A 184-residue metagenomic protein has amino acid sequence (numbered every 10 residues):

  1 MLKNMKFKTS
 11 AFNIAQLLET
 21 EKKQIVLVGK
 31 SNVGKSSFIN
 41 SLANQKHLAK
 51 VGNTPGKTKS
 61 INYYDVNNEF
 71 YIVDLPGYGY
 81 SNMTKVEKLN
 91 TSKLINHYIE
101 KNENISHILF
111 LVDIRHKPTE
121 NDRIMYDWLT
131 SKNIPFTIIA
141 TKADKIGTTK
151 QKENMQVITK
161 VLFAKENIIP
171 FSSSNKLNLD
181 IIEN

Functional and structural regions predicted by a protein language model:
M1-V86: Conserved G1/Walker A P-loop phosphate-binding module
L2-Q16, D144-N184: Canonical P-loop GTPase G-domain recognition
L18, N62, M83-T84, T119-R123 (+2 more regions): Short, well-ordered secondary-structure micro-motifs
E21-K22, N40-A43, K85-K88, R123-D127 (+2 more regions): Short, glycine/charged-enriched secondary-structure capping and boundary segments
I25-V33, I39, N62, N68-E69 (+5 more regions): Structured catalytic cores of enzymes that bind and process phosphorylated ligands/cofactors
K57, F70, G77-Y80, R115-K117 (+2 more regions): Conserved nucleotide-binding/hydrolysis micro-motifs of P-loop NTPases
K88-S92, T119, K176-L179: Amphipathic alpha-helical transducer elements in NTP-driven molecular machines
K93-N167: Conserved C-terminal guanine-recognition region of P-loop GTPase G domains, centered on the G4
